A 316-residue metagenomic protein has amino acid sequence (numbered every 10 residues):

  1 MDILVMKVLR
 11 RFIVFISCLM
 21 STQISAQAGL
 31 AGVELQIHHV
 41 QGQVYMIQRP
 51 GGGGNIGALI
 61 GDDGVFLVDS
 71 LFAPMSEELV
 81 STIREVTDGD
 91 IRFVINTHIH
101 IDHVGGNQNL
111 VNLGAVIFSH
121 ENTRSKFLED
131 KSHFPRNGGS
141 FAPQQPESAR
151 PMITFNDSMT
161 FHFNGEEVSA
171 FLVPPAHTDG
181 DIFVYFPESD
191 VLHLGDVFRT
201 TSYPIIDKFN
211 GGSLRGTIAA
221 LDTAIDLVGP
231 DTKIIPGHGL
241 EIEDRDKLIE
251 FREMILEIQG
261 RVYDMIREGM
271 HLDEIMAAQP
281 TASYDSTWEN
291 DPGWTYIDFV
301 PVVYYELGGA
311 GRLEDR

Functional and structural regions predicted by a protein language model:
I3-I13: Bacterial N-terminal signal peptides that target proteins for export
R11-Q23: Bacterial N-terminal signal peptides
G32-E34, H38-H39, R124-V173, D179 (+3 more regions): Metallo-beta-lactamase
L35-T82, V184-F186, V191-D196: Conserved beta-strand hairpin/beta-sheet module of binuclear metal-dependent hydrolase folds, prominently
I37, D62-F66, P74-F118: Active-site metal-binding motif and surrounding structural segment of the metallo-beta-lactamase
V68-S70, R92-H100, F118-E121, L192-G195 (+2 more regions): Active-site neighborhood of phospho(di)ester-bond hydrolases with catalytic His/Asp-centered motifs
V191, R215-M270, E274: Divalent-metal (often Zn2+) His-rich catalytic cores of metallo-beta-lactamase-fold enzymes
R267-R316: C-terminal regulatory/interaction regions
